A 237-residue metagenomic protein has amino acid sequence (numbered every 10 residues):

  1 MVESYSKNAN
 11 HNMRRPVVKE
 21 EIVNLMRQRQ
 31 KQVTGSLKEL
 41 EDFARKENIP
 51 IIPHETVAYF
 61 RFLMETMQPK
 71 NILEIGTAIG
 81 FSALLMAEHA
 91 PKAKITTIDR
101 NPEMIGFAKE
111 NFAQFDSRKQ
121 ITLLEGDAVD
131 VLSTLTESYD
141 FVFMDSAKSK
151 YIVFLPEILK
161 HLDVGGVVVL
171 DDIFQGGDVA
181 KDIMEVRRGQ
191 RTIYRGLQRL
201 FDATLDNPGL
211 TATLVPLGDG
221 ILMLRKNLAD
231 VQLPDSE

Functional and structural regions predicted by a protein language model:
M1-F143, K148-V169, I173-E237: A short alpha-helical cap/connector motif
